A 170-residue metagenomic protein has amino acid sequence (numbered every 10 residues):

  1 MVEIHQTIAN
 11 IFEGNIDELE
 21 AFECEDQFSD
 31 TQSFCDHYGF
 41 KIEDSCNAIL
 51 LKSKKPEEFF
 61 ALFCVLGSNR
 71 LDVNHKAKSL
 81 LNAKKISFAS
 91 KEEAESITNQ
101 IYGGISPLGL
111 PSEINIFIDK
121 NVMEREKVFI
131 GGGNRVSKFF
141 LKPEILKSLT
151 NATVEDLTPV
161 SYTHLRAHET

Functional and structural regions predicted by a protein language model:
M1-D26: Extreme N-terminal tail/first-helix region
E20-E23, I86-S90, I118, I130: General beta-strand structural signal in soluble alpha/beta enzymes
F22-K55: Translation machinery proteins
H37-G39, S68, K78-N82, G133 (+1 more regions): Short, solvent-exposed amphipathic alpha-helical segments in soluble enzyme and RNA/protein-processing domains
I42-K85: A short mixed-secondary-structure module that forms the rim of ligand-binding clefts
L71-H75, L80-P107: Non-DNA-binding regulatory cores of transcription-related proteins, predominantly C-terminal effector-binding
Y102-Y162: Acidic and generally charged, gly/proline-rich low-complexity regions
T163-T170: Conserved small/polar residues in nucleotide/adenosyl-binding loops
